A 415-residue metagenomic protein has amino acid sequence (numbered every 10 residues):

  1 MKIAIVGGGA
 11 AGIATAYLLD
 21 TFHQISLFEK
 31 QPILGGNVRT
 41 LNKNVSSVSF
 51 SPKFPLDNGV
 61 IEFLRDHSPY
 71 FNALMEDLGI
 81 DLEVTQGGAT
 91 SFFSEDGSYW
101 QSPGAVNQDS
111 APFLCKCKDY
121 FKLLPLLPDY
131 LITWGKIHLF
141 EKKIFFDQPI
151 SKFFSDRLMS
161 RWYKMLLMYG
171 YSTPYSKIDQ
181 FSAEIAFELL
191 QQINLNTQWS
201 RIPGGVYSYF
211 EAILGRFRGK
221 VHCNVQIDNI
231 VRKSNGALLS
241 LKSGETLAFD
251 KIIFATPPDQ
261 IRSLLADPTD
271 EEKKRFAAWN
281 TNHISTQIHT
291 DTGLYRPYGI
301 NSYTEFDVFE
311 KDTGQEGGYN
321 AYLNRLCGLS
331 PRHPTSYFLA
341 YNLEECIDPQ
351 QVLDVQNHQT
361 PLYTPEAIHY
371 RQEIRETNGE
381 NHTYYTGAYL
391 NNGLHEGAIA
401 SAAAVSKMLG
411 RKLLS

Functional and structural regions predicted by a protein language model:
K2-L27: N-terminal Rossmann-like FAD-binding beta1-loop-alpha1 element of flavoenzymes
A11, I33, D259: Conserved Rossmann-like nucleotide-cofactor binding loop
D20-V45: Glycine-rich FAD pyrophosphate-binding loop
I33, T40, S46-T85: Conserved FAD-binding subdomain of flavin-dependent enzymes
R65-Q180: Mobile amphipathic helical/loop "lid" adjacent to a hydrophobic cofactor/ligand pocket
A186-K242, L247: Helical element adjacent to the flavin cofactor pocket in flavoenzyme catalytic cores
N229, K233-Q359: Mid-domain catalytic core of redox enzymes that form a hydrophobic substrate pocket/lid adjacent to a catalytic redox
E316-S415: Conserved flavin/dinucleotide-binding core of flavoenzymes
